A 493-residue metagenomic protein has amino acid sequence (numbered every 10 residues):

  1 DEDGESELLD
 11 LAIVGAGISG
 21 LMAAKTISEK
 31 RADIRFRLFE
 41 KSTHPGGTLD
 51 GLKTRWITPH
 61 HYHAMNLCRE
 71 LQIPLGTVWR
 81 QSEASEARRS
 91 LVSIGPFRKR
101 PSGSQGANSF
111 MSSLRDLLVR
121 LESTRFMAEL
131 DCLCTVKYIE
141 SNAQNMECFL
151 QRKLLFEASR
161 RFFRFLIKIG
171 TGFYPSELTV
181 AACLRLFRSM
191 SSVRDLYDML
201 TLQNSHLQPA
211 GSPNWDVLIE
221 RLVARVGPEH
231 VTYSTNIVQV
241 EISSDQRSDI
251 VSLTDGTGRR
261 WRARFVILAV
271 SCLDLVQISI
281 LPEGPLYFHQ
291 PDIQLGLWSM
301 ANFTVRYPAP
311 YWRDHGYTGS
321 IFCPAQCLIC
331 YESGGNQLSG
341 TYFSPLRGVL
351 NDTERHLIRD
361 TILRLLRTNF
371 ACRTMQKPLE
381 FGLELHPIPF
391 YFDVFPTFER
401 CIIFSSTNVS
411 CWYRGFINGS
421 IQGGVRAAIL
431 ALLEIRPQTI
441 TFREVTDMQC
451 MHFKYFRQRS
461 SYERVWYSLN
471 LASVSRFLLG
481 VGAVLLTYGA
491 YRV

Functional and structural regions predicted by a protein language model:
D1, M22, H315-A483, Y488-V493: Conserved flavin/dinucleotide-binding core of flavoenzymes
D3-S19, R37: Beta1/beta-strand and adjacent pyrophosphate-binding region of the FAD-binding site in flavoprotein oxidoreductases
L9, G256-F265: Core beta-strand elements of the Rossmann-like FAD/NAD(P) dinucleotide-binding domain in flavoenzyme oxidoreductases
T26-G51: Glycine-rich FAD pyrophosphate-binding loop
R69-L71, T77-R188, L433, T439-I440: Mobile amphipathic helical/loop "lid" adjacent to a hydrophobic cofactor/ligand pocket
E129-N236, Q246-S252, G256, S279: Active-site/ligand-binding neighborhood in enzyme catalytic cores
F265-Y287: Flavin (primarily FAD) binding-site architecture
Y287-D314: Central beta-strand plus flanking loop segment that forms part of the substrate or channel wall within the catalytic
